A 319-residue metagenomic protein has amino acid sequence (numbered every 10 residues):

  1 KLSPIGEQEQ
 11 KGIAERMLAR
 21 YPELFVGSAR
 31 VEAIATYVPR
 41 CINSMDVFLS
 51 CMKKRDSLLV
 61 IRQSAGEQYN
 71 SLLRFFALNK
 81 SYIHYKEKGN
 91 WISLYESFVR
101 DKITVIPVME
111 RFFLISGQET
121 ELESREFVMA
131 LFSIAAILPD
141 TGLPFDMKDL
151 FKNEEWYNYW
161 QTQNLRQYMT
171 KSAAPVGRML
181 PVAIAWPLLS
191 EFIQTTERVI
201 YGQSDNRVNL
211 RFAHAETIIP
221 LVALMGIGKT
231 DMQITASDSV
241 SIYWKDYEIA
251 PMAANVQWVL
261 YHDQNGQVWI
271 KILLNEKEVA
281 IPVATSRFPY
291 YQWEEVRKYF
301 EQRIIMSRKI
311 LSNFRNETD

Functional and structural regions predicted by a protein language model:
K1-R30, T36-N209, A213-D319: Signature for phosphate-centric chemistry
